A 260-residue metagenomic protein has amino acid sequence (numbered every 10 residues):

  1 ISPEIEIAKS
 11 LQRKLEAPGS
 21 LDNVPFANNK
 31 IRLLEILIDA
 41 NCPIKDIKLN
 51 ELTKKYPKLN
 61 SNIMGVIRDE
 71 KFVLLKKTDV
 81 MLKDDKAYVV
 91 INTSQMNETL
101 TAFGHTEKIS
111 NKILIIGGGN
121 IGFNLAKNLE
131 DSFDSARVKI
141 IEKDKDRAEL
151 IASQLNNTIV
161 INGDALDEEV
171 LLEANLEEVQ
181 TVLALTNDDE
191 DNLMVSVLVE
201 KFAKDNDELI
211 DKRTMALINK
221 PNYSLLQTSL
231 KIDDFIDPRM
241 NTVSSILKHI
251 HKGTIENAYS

Functional and structural regions predicted by a protein language model:
I1-S260: Cytosolic regulatory regions of ion transport systems
